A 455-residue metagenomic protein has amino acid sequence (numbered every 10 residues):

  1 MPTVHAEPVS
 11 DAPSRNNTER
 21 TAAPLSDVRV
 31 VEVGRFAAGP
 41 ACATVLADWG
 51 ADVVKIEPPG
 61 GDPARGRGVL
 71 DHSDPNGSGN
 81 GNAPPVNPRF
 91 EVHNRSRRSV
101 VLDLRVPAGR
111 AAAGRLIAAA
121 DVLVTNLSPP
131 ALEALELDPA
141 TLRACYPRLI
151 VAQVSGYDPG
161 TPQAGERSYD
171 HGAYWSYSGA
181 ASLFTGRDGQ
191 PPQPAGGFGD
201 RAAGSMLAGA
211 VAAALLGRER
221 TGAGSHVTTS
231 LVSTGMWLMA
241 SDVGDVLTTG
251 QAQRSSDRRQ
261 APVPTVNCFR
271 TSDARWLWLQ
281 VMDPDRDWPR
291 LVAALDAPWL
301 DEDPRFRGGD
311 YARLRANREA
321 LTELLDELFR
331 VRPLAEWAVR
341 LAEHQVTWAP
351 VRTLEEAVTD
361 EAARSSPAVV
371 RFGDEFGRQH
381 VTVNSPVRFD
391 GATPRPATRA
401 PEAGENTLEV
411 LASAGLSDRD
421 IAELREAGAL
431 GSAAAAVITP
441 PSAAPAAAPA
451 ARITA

Functional and structural regions predicted by a protein language model:
P2-A223, S255, E402, L408-A455: N-terminal helix-loop segment corresponding to the beta1-alpha1 unit of nucleotide/adenylate-binding folds
G60, G156-D158, L231-M236, D273 (+2 more regions): Glycine-rich beta-alpha junction loops
G81-N82, F90, S256-A261, N267-C268 (+3 more regions): Short Gly/Pro-enriched turn/cap motifs at secondary-structure boundaries
P192-A202, G224-H226, S256-Q260, P264-V266 (+3 more regions): A short glycine-threonine-serine/GTX helix/turn-capping micro-motif
G197-A212, L231-M239, D283, D287: Mid-domain beta-loop-alpha active-site segment that forms a flexible, acidic cofactor/metal-binding surface
L215-S256: Substrate-binding/catalytic subdomain of NAD(P)-dependent oxidoreductase enzymes
T265-H344, W348: Aromatic-enriched alpha-helical interface/lid elements that frame and gate functional surfaces
E343-A397: A glycine-rich dinucleotide-binding beta-alpha-beta segment and adjacent secondary-structure elements that constitute
